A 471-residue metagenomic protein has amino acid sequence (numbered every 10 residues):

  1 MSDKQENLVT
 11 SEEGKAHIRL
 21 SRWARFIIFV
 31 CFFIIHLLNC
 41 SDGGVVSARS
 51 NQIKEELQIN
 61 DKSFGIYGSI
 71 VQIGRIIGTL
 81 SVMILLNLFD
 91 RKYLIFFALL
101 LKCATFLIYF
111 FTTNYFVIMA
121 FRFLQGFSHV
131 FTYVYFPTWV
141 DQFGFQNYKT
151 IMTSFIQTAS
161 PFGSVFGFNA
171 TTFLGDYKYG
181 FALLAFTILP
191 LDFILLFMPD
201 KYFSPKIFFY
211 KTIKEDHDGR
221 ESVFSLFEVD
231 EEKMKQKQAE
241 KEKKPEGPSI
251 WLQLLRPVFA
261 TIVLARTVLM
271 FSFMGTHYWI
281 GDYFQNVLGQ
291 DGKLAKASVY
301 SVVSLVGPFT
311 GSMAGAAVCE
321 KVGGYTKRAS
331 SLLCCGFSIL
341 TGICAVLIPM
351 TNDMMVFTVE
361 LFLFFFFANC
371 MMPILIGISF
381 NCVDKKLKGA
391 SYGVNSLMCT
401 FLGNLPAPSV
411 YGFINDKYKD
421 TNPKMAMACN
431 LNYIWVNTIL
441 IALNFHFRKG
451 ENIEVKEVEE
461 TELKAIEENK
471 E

Functional and structural regions predicted by a protein language model:
I27-D61, T276-G281: Extracytoplasmic
V46-S47, R256-M313, N369-M372, I376 (+1 more regions): Extracytoplasmic gate region of multi-pass secondary transporters
I77-Y115: Conserved MFS/SLC helix-loop-helix module at the cytosolic interface between two early adjacent transmembrane helices
Y93-L107, A329-V346: Structural signature of the two symmetry-related core transmembrane helices
F121-S160: Cytoplasmic helix-loop-helix junction between adjacent transmembrane helices in 12-TM secondary transporters
Y148-G175, S304-S312, S396-P408: Glycine-rich segments within core transmembrane alpha-helices of 12-TM secondary carriers
I156-S204: Helix-loop-helix hairpin linking two adjacent transmembrane segments in secondary transporters
Y179-F197, M425-N444: Symmetry-related core transmembrane helices of the 12-TM Major Facilitator Superfamily/SLC fold
